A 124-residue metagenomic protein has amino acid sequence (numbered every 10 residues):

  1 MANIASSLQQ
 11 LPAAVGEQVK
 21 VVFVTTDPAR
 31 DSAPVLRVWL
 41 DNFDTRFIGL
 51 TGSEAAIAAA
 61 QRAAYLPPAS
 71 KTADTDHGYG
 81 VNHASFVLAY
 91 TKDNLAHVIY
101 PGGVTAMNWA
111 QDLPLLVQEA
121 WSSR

Functional and structural regions predicted by a protein language model:
M1-F23: Conserved helix-turn-beta segment immediately C-terminal to the redox Cys motif in thioredoxin-like folds
A2-Q9, P34-V38, A59, M107 (+1 more regions): Solvent-exposed, polar/charged alpha-helical surfaces in well-ordered, non-transmembrane soluble domains, broadly
Q9-A13, D41-I48, R62-L66, L95 (+2 more regions): Sec-exported extracytoplasmic/periplasmic mature domains
V22, R37-A84: Short, internal strand/loop/helix patches that form the active-site neighborhood or redox-interaction surface
V24-T26, G52, K92: Cofactor-binding loop segments of dinucleotide-utilizing enzymes, especially the Rossmann-like FAD- and NAD(P)+-binding
T25-T26, R46-F47, V98-I99: Second-shell loop/turn segments in exported
D74-R124: Thiol-/selenol-based redox modules, centered on thioredoxin-like and closely related oxidoreductase domains
